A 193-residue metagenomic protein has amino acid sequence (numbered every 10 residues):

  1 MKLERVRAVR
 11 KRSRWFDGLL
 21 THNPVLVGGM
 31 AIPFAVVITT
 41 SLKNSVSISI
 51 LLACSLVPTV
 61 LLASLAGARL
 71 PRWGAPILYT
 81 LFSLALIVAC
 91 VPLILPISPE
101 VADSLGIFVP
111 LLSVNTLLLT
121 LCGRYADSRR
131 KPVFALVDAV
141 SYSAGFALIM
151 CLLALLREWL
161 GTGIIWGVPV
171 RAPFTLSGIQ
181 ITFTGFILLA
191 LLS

Functional and structural regions predicted by a protein language model:
M1-F16: Intrinsically disordered, low-complexity non-transmembrane regions of multi-pass membrane transporters
S13, P132-S193: C-terminal transmembrane helix-loop-helix hairpin of multi-pass membrane proteins
A31-V36, L52-A53, V57, L84-P92 (+3 more regions): Hydrophobic core segments of alpha-helical transmembrane domains in multi-pass membrane transport and ion-translocation
L42-P58, L78, A102-S113: Structural signature of hydrophobic alpha-helical transmembrane segments
T59-R72, L119-R130: C-terminal ends of transmembrane helices
S64-L78, S98-D103, W166-L176: Membrane interface segments of multi-pass transport proteins and intramembrane proteases
P71-S83, S104-P110, D138: Cytoplasmic-side transmembrane-helix entry/capping segments in multi-pass membrane proteins
P92-Y142: Membrane-proximal helix-loop-helix units in multi-pass membrane proteins
